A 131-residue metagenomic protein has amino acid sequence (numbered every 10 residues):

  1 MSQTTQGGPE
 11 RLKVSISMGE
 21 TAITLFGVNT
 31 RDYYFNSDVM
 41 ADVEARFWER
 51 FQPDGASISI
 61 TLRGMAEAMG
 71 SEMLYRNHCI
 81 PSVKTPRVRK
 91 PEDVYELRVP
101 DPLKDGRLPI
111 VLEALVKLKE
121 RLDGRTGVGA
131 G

Functional and structural regions predicted by a protein language model:
M1-N77: N-terminal basic, low-complexity leaders that serve as flexible interaction/assembly modules and, when applicable, as
G70-G131: Active-site-proximal, glycine-rich beta->alpha crossover segments in alpha/beta enzymes that shape flexible
